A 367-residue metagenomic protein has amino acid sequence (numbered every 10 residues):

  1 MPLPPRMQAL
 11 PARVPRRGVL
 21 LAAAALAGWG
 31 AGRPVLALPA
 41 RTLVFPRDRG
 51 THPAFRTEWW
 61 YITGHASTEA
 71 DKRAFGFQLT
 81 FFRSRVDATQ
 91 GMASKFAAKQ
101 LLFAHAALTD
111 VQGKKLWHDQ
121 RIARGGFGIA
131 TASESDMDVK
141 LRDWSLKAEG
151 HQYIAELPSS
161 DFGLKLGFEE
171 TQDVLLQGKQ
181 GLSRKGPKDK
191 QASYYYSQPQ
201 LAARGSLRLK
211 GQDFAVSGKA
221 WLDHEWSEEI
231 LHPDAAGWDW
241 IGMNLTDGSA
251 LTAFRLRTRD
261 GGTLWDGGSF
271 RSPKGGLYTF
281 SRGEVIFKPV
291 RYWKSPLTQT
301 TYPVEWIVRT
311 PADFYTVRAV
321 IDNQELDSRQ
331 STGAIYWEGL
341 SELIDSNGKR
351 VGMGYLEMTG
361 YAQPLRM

Functional and structural regions predicted by a protein language model:
M1-V14, A22-G28: N-terminal secretory signal peptides
L3-P4, G32-M367: Structured soluble/peripheral alpha/beta segments that form catalytic or ligand/cofactor-binding pockets
